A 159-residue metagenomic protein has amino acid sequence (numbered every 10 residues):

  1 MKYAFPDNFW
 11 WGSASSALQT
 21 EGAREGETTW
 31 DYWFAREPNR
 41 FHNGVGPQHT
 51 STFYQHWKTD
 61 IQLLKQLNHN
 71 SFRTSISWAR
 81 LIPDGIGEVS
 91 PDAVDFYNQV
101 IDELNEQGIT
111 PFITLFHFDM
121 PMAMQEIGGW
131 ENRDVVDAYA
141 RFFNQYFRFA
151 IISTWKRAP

Functional and structural regions predicted by a protein language model:
M1-Q66: N-terminal carbohydrate-binding accessory modules
E21-G22, T59-P159: Substrate-binding cleft and catalytic face of glycoside hydrolase catalytic domains, especially the flexible beta-alpha
